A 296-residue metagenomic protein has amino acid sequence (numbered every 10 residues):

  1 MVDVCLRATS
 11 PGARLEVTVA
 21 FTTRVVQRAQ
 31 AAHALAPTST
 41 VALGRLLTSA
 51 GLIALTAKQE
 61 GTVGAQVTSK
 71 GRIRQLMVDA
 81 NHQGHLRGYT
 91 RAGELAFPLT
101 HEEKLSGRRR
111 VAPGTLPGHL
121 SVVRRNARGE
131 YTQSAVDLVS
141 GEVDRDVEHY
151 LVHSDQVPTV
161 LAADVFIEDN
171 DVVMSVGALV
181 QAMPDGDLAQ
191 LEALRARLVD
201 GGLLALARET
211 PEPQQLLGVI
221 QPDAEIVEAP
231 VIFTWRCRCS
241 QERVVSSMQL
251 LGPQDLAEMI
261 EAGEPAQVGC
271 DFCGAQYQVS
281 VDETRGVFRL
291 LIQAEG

Functional and structural regions predicted by a protein language model:
M1-A229: Interaction interfaces in information-processing and related assembly proteins
R195-G296: Cys/His-clustered metal-coordination modules, chiefly Zn-binding fingers
